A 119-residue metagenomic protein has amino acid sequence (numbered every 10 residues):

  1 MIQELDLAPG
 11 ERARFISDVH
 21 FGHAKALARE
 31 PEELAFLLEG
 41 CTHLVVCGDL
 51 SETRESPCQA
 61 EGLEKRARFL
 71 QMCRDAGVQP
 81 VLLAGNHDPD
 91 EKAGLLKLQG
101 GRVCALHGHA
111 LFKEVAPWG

Functional and structural regions predicted by a protein language model:
I2-G101: Core catalytic region of metal-dependent phosphoesterases/phosphodiesterases, especially metallo-beta-lactamase-like
V19, A105-H109: Histidine-centered catalytic micro-motifs
G108-G119: Active-site-proximal loop/helix segment associated with metal-binding centers of metalloenzymes
